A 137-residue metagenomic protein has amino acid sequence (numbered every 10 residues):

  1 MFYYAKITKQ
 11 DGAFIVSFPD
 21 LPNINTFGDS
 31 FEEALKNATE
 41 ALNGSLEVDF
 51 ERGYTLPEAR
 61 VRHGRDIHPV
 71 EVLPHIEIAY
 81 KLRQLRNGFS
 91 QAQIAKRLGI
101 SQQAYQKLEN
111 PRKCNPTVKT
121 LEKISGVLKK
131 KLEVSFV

Functional and structural regions predicted by a protein language model:
M1-R52: DNA-contacting interfaces and partner/effector-binding or oligomerization modules in DNA-centric proteins
S30, S90, T117-T120: Residues that mark the N-terminal boundary/hinge immediately upstream of a DNA-recognition element
R62-G88: A short, Lys/Arg-rich alpha-helix, primarily the initiator
G88-K107: Short alpha-helical DNA-recognition segment
S101-A104, T117, K131: Short coil turns linking two alpha-helices in DNA-binding domains
N110: Residue-level detection of the helix-turn-helix DNA-binding "recognition helix"
K119-V134: DNA major-groove recognition helix of helix-turn-helix/homeodomain DNA-binding modules
